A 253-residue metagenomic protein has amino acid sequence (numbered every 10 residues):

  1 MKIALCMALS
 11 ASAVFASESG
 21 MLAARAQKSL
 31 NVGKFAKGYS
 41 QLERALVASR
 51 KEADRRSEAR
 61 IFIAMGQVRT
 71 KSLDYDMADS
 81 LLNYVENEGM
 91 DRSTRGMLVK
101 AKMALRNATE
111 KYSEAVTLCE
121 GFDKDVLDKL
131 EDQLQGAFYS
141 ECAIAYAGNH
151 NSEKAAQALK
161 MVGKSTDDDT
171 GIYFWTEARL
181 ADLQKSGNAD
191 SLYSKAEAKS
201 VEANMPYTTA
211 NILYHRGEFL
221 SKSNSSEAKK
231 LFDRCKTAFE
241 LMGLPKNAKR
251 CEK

Functional and structural regions predicted by a protein language model:
A13-F62, K253: N-terminal leader/linker segments that initiate helical-solenoid repeat arrays
G20, E58-I61, M97-L98, G136-A137 (+3 more regions): Residue register of alpha-helical TPR repeats
Q27, Q67, A104, I144 (+4 more regions): Residue-level recognition of tetratricopeptide repeat
V32, E52, S72, T109 (+5 more regions): Structural motif corresponding to the intra-repeat A-B loop/turn of tetratricopeptide repeats
L42, S49, R69, G89 (+6 more regions): Eukaryotic all-alpha helical interaction scaffolds
R56, S93, Q133, D168-Y173 (+2 more regions): Residue signature of alpha-solenoid helical repeat architecture, marking inter-repeat boundaries and helix-start
A198, S225-L244: TPR/TPR-like (Sel1-like) alpha-helical repeat modules
